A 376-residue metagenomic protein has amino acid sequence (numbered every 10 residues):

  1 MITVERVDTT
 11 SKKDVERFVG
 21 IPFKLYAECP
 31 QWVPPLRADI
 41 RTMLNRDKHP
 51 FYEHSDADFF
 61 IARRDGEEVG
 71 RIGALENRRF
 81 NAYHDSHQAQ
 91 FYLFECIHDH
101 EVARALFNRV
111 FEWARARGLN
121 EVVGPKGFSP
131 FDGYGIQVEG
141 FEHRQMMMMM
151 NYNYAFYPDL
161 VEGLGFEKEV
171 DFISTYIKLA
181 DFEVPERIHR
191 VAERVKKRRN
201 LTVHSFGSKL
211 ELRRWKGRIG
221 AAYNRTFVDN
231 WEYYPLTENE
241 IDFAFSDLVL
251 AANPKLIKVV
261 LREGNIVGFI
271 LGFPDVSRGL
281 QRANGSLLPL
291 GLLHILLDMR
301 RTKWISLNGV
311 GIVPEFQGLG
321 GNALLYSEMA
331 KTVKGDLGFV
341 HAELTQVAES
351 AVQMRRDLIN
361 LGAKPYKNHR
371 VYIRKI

Functional and structural regions predicted by a protein language model:
M1, I177-A180, I373-I376: Short beta-strand-to-coil "C-cap" segments at the C-terminal boundary of structured domains/repeats, marking
M1-T42, F111: TRNA-binding/sensing appendages of the translation machinery
P22-R64, I72-A82, E211-G311: A conserved beta-strand-loop-helix scaffold within acyl/acetyltransferase catalytic domains
N81-G165, A283-L361: Acyl-donor binding region in acyl/amide transferases
N151-E232: Acyltransferase donor/substrate-recognition loop-hinge adjacent to the catalytic core
L261-G264, I270-V276, N308-P314, L325 (+4 more regions): Active-site proximal loops enriched in glycine and acidic residues that flank catalytic Cys/His/Asp and coordinate
